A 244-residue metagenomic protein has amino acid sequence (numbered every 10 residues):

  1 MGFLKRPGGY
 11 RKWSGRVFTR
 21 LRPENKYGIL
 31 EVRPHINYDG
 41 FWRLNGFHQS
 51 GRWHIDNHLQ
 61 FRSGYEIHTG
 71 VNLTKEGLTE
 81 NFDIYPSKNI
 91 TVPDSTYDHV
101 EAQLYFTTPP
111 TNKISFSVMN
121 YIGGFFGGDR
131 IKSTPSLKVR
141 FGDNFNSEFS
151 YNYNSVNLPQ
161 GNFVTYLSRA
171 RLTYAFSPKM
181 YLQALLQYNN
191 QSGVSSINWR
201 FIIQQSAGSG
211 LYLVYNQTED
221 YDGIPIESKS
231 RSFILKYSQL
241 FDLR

Functional and structural regions predicted by a protein language model:
M1-R244: Exposed, low-structure sequence patches enriched in small/polar residues
